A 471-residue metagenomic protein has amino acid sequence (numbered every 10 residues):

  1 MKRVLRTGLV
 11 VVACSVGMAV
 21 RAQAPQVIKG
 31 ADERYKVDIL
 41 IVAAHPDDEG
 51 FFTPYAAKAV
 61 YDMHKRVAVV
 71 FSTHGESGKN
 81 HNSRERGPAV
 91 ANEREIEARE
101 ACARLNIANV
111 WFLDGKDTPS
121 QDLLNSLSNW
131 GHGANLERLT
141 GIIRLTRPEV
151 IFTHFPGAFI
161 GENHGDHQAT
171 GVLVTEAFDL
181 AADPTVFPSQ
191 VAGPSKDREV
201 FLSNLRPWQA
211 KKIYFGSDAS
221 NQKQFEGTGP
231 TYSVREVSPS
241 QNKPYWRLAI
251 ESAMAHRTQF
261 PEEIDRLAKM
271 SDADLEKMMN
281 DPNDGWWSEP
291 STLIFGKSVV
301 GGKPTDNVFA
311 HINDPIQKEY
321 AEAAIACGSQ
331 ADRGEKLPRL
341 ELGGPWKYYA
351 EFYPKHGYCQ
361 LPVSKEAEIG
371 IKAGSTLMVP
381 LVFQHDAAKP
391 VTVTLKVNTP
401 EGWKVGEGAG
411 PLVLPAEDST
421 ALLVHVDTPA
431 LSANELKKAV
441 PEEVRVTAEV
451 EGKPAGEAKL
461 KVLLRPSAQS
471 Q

Functional and structural regions predicted by a protein language model:
G8-G17: Bacterial N-terminal signal peptides
A19-V42, N125-S126, G133-Y353: Metal-dependent de-N-acetylase/amidase catalytic core
Q23-T146, Q168, T175-D179: Active-site rim/loop-helix segments in enzyme catalytic domains that contact anionic ligands
R339-P380, P411: Beta-sheet-dominated interaction scaffolds and their linkers
A373-P380, T420-A421, L436-V444: Short, solvent-exposed loop/turn segments enriched in Ser/Thr/Gly
Q384-G402: Short acidic, flexible loop segments centered on an aromatic residue
W403-A433: Intrinsically disordered, low-complexity Pro/Gly/Ser/Thr-rich segments with frequent PxxP/GP/PP motifs and embedded
A430-Q469: Terminal connector regions
